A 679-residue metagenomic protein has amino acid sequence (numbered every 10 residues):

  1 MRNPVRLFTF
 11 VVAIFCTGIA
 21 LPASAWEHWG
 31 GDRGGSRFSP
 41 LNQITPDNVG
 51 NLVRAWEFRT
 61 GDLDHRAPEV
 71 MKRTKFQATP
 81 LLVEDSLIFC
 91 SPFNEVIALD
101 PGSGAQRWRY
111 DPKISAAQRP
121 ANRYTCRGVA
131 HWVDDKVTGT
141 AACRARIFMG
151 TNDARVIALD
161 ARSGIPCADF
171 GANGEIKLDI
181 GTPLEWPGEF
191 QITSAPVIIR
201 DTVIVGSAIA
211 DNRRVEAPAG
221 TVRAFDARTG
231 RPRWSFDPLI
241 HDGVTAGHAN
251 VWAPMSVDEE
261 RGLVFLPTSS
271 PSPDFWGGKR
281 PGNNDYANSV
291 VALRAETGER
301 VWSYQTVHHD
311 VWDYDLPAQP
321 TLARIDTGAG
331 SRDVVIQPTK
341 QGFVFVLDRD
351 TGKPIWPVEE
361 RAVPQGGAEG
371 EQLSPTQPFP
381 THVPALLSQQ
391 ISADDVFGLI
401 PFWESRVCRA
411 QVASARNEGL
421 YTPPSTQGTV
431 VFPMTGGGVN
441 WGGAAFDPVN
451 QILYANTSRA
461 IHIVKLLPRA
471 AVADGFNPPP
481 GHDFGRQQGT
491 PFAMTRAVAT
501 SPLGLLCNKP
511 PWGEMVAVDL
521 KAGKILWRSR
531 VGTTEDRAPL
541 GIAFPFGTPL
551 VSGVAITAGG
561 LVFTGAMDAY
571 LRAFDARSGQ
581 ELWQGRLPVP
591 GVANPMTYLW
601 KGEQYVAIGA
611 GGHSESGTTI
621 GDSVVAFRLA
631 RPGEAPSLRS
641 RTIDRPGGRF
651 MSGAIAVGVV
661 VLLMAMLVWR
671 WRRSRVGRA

Functional and structural regions predicted by a protein language model:
T9-A20: Bacterial N-terminal signal peptides
L21-H65, L81-L82, M515-V516: Mature N-terminal segment immediately following signal peptide/propeptide cleavage in secreted/periplasmic
W26-G30, K72-F93, A121-R155, G188-R214 (+11 more regions): Repeat-blade elements of multi-bladed beta-propeller folds
N48-L63, V96-P120, V133-T138, V156-P187 (+12 more regions): Extracytoplasmic/lumenal domain signature
Q377, T381-H462, A470-A471, E514-A517: Long, low-complexity segments enriched in small/aliphatic residues
T642-G658: Juxtamembrane/start-of-transmembrane alpha-helix segments at the extracytoplasmic/lumenal side of membrane anchors
V659-R673: Alpha-helical transmembrane segments
R675-A679: Cytoplasmic C-terminal tails of single-pass
